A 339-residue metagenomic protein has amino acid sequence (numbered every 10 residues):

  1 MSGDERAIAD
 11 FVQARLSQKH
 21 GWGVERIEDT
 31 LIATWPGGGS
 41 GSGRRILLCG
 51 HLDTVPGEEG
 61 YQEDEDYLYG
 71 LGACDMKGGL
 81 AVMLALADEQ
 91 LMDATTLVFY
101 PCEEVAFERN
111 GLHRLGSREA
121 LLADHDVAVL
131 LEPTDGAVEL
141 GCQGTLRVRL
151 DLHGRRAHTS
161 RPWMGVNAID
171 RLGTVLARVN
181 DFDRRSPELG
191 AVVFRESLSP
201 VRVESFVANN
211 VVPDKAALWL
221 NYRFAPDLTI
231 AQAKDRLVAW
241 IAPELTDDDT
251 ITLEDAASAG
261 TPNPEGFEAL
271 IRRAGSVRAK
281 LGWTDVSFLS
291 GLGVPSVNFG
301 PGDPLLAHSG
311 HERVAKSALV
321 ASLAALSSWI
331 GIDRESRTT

Functional and structural regions predicted by a protein language model:
M1-S42: A non-catalytic alpha/beta surface segment that caps or lines the substrate-entry region of metallo-dependent hydrolase
D4-A7, G23-E25, P133-T134, L140-G141 (+1 more regions): Metal-dependent amide/peptide-bond hydrolase catalytic core, centered on the "pita-bread" metallohydrolase fold
V12, L80-A87, L115, L172-V175 (+2 more regions): Buried hydrophobic packing segments
I27-D29, G50-L52, P101-C102, V127 (+3 more regions): Fold-independent oxyanion-binding glycine-rich loops and adjacent beta-strand/coil segments at enzyme active sites
L31-W35, D66-A73, P243, D248: Generic recognition of long tandem-repeat/solenoid scaffolds
S42-F99, F107, G111: Active-site metal-coordination/substrate-binding segment of hydrolases, especially metallo-dependent peptidases
C49-D64, H125, L140-D151, V297: Acidic-glycine-rich active-site phosphate/pyrophosphate-binding loop
A81-R147, G190: Acidic/histidine-rich catalytic neighborhood of metal-dependent amide-processing enzymes
